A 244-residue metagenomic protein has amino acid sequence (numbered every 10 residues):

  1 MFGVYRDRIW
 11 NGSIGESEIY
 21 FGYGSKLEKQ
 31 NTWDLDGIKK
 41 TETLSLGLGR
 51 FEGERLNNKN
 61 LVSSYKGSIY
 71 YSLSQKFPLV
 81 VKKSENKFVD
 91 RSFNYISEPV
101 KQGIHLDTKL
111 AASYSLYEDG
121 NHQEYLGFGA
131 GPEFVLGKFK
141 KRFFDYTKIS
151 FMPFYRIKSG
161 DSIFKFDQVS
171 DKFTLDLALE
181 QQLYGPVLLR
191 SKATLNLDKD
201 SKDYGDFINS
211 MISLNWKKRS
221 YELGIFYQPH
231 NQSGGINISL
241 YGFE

Functional and structural regions predicted by a protein language model:
M1-E244: Outer-membrane beta-barrel proteins and related beta-barrel translocases across Gram-negative bacteria
